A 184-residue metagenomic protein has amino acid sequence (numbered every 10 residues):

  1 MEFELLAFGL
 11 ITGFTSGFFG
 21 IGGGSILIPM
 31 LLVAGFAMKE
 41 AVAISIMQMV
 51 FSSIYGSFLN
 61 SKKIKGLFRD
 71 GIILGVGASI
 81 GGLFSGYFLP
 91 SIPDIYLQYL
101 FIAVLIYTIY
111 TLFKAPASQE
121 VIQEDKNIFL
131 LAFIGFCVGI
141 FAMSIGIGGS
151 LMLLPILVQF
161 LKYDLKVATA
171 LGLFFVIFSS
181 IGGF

Functional and structural regions predicted by a protein language model:
M1-F14, I26-A34, M38, F58-I145 (+3 more regions): Juxtamembrane transmembrane-helix boundary motif
G13, V42-V50, T169-S180: Transmembrane helix-bundle signature of multi-pass membrane transporters/permeases
G17: Short alpha-helix within the C-terminal catalytic ATP-binding
G23: Short, conserved catalytic or interaction motifs in soluble domains
I26-L27, I46, S53, M152-L153 (+1 more regions): Hydrophobic alpha-helical segments typical of transmembrane helices and their membrane-interface/capping positions
S45-I46, S53-I54, N60-I64, I92 (+1 more regions): Short, structured secondary-structure boundary patches
V50, I54-S57, G75-L83, I177 (+1 more regions): Hydrophobic/small/kink-forming positions within alpha-helical transmembrane segments of polytopic membrane proteins
